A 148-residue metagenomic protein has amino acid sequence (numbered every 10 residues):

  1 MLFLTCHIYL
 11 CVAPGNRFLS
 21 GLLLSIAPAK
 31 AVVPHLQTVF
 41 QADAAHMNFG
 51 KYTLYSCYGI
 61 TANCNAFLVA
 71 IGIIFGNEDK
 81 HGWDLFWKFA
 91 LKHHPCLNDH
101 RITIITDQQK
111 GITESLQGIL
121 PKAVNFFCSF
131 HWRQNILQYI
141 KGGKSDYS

Functional and structural regions predicted by a protein language model:
M1-S148: DNA-binding interface regions
